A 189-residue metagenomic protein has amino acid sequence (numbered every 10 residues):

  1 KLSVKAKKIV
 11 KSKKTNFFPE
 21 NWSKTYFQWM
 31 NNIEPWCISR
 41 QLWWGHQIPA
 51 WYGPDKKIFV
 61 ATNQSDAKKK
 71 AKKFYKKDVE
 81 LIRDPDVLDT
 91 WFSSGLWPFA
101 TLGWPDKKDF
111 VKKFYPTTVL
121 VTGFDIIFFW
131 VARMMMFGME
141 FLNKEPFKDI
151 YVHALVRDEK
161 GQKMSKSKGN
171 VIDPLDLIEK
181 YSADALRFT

Functional and structural regions predicted by a protein language model:
K1-T189: Structured secondary-structure scaffolds
